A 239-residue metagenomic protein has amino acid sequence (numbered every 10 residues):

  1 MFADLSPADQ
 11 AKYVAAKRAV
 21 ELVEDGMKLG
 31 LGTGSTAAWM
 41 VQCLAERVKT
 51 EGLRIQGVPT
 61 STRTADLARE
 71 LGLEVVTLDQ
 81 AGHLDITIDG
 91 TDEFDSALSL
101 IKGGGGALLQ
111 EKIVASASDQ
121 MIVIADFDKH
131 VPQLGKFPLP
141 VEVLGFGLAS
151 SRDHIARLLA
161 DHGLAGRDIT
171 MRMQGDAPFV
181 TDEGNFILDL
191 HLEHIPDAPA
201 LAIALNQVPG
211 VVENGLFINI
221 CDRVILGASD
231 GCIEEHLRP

Functional and structural regions predicted by a protein language model:
F2-D9, Y13, T62-P239: Conserved phosphate- and dinucleotide-binding cores of soluble alpha/beta proteins, encompassing both enzyme active
K12-V20: Short, amphipathic alpha-helical "lid/cap" segments that border enzyme active or binding sites
L22-M27: Short helix-loop-beta connector
K28-L29, V76: N-terminal polybasic phosphate/anion-binding patch
L29-G30, Q56-V58: Conserved SAM-binding loop
G30-T36: Glycine-rich beta-strand-to-loop/alpha-helix junction loops that act as flexible
A37, R54-Q56: Glycine-rich phosphate/diphosphate-binding loop of Rossmann-like nucleotide-binding domains
L44-K49: Active-site catalytic pocket residues across diverse enzymes, especially alpha/beta-hydrolases
